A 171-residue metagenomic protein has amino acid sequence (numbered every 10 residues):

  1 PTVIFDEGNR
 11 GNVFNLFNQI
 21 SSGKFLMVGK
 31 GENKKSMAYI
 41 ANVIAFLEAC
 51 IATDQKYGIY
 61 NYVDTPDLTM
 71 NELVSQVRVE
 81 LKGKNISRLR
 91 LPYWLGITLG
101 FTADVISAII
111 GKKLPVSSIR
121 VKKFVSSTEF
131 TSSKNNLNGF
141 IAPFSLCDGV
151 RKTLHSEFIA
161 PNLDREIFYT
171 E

Functional and structural regions predicted by a protein language model:
P1-E7: Conserved beta-loop-beta element that borders a ligand/cofactor-binding pocket
N9-N15, G29-I51, G58, E72: Substrate-positioning beta->alpha
F17-V28, G83, K112-K113: A short C-terminal helix-loop "cap" of Rossmann-like NAD(P)-dependent dehydrogenase/epimerase domains
K34-M37, D67, E129-F130, P143: Short aromatic/basic micro-patch
C50-V116, F144-L154, A160-E171: Mid/C-terminal beta-alpha module of Rossmann-like enzyme folds, strongest in SDR-family dehydrogenases/epimerases
M70, V116-S132: Active-site loop of classical SDR/Rossmann-like NAD(P)-dependent oxidoreductases, centered on the catalytic Tyr-X3-Lys
K134-N136: Hydrophobic/aromatic residues within transmembrane alpha-helices of multi-pass small-molecule transporters
